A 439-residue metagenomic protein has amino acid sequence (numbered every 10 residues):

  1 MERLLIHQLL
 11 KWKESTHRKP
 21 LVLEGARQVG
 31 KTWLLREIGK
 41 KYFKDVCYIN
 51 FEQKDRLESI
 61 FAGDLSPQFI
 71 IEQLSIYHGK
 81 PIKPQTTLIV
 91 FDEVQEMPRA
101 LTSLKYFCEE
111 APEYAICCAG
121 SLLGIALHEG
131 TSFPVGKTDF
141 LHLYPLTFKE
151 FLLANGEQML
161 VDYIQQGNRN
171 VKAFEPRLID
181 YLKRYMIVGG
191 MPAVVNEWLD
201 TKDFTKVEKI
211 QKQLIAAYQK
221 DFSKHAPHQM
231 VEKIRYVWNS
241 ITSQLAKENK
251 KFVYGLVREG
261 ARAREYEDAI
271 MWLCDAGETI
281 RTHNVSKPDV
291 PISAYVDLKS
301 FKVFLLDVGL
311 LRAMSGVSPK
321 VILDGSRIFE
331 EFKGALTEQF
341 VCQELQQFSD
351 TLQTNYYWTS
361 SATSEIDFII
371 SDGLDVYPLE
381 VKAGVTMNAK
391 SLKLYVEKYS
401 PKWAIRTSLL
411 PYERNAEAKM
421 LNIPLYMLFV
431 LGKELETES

Functional and structural regions predicted by a protein language model:
M1-T16: Pre-Walker A adenine-sensing motif
K31: Conserved lysine of the Walker
L34, I38: Hydrophobic positions on the alpha1 helix immediately C-terminal to the Walker A/P-loop
Q53-P84: Short glycine-rich substrate-engagement loop in P-loop NTPases that contacts/grips substrate
V90, A115-S121, H142: Structural recognition of the conserved hydrophobic beta-strand(s) that form the central parallel beta-sheet of P-loop
L127-A246: Interdomain motor-coupling "hinge/lid" segment immediately C-terminal to the ATP-binding subdomain of NTP-driven enzymes
N196-I370: Accessory nucleic acid-recognition modules appended to NTPase machines
V341, L345, I366-V385, A404: Conserved catalytic cores of phosphodiester-cleaving nucleases, focusing on short active-site segments
